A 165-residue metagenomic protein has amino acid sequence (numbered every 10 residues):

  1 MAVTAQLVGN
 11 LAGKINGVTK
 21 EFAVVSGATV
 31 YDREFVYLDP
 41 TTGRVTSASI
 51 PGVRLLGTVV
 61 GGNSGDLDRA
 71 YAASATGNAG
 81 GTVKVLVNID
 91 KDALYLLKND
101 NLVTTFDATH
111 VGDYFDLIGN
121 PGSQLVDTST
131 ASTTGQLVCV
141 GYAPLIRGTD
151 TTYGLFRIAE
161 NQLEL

Functional and structural regions predicted by a protein language model:
M1-L165: Surface-exposed, low-hydrophobicity beta-strand/loop segments enriched in small/polar/acidic residues
